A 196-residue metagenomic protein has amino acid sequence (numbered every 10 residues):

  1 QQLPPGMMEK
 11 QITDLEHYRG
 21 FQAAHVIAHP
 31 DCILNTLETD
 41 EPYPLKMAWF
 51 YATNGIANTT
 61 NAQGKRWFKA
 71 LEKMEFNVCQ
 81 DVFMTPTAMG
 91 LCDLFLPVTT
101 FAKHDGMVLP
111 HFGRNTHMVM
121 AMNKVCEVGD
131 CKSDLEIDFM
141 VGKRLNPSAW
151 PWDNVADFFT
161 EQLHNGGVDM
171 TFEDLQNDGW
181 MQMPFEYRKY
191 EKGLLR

Functional and structural regions predicted by a protein language model:
Q2-D169: Non-catalytic alpha/beta scaffold blocks inside enzyme catalytic domains
W152-D157, L175, E186-R188: Short coil/turn segments at secondary-structure boundaries
R188-R196: Short, intrinsically disordered, charge-balanced linker/junction segments flanking boundaries in proteins
